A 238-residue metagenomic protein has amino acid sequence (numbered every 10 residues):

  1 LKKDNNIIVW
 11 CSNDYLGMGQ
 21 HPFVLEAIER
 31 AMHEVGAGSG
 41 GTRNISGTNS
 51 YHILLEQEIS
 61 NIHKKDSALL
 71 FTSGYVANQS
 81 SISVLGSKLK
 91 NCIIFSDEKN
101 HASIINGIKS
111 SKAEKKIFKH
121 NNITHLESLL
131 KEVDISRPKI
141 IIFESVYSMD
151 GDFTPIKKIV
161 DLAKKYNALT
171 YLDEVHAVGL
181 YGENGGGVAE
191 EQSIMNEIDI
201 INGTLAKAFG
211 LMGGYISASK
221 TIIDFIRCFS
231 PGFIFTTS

Functional and structural regions predicted by a protein language model:
L1-V35, A168: N-terminal "arm"/small-domain region of PLP-dependent enzymes with the aminotransferase-like
E26-S73: Conserved N-terminal alpha-helix of the aminotransferase class I/II PLP-enzyme fold
K64, S110-K112, Y166, E197: Short, structured coil segments at secondary-structure junctions
S73, F95-S111: Substrate-binding/gating loop at the entrance of the active-site cleft, primarily in PLP-dependent aminotransferase-like
S81-A102: Conserved PLP-anchoring active-site segment centered on the Schiff-base-forming lysine
K116, H120-L172: Active-site phosphate-binding strand-loop segment of PLP-dependent enzymes
E190-I226: Active-site PLP attachment segment
